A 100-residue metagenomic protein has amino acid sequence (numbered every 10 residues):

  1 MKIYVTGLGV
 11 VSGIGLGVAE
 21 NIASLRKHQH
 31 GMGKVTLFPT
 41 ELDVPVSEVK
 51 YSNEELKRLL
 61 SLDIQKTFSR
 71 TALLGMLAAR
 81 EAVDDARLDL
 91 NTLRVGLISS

Functional and structural regions predicted by a protein language model:
M1-S100: Conserved "HGTGT" condensation-loop signature of ketosynthase/thiolase-family condensing enzymes that catalyze
